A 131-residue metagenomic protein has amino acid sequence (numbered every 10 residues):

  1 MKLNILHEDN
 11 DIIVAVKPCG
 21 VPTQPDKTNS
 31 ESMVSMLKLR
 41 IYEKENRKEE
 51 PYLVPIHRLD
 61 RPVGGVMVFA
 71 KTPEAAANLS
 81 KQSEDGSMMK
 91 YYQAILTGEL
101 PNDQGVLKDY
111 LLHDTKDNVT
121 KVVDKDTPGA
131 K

Functional and structural regions predicted by a protein language model:
M1-K131: RNA pseudouridine synthases
